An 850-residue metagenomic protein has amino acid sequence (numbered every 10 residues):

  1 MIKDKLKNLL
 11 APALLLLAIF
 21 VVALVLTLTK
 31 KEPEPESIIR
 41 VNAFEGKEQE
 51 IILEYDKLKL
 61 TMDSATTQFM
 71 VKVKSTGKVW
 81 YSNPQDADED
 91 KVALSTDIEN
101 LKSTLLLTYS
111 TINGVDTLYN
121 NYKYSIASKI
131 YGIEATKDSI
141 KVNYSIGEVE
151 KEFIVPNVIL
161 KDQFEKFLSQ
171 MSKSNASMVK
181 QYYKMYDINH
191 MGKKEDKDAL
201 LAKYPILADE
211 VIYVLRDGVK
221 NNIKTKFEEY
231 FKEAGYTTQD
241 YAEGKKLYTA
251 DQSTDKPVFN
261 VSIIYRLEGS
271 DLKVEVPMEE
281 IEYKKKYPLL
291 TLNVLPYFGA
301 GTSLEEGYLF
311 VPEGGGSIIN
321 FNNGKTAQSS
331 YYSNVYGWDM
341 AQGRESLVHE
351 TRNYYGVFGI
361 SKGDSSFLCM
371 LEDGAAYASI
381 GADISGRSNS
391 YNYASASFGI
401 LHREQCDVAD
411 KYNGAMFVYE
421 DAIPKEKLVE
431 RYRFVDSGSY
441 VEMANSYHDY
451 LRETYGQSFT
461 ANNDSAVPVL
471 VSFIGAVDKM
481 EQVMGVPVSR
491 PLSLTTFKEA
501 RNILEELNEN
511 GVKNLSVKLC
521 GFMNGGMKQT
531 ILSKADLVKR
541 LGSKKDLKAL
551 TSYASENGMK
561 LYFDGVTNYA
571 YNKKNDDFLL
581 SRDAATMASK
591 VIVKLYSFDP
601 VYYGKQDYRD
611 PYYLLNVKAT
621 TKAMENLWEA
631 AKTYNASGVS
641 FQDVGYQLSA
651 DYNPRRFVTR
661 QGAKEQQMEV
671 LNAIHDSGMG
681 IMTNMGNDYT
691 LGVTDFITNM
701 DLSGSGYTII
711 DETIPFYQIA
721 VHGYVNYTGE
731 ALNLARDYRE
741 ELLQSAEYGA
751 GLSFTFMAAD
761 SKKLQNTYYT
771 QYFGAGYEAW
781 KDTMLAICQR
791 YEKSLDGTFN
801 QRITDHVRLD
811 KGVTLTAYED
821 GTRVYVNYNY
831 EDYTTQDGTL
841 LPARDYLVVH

Functional and structural regions predicted by a protein language model:
I2-L15: N-terminal Sec-pathway targeting helices
P12-L24: Hydrophobic membrane-insertion alpha-helices, especially the h-region of bacterial N-terminal signal peptides
V25-N463: N-terminal accessory beta-strand-rich subdomains and adjacent acidic, glycine-rich linkers that precede catalytic cores
Y55-L58, M62-K74, R352, I360-S395 (+4 more regions): Active-site-proximal substrate-binding groove within the catalytic cores of carbohydrate-active enzymes
K57, V276, L507, A554 (+3 more regions): Conserved, mostly hydrophobic/aromatic
E430-A476, M480-S516, Y769-Q801: Terminal accessory/anchoring regions of large secretory-pathway or extracellular enzymes
D464-S552, E556-T620, Y646-A650, R656: Aromatic-lined carbohydrate-binding/catalytic grooves of carbohydrate-active enzymes
N514-S516, K560-Y562, S637-S640, G680-M682: Structural preference for beta-strand elements that scaffold enzyme active sites
